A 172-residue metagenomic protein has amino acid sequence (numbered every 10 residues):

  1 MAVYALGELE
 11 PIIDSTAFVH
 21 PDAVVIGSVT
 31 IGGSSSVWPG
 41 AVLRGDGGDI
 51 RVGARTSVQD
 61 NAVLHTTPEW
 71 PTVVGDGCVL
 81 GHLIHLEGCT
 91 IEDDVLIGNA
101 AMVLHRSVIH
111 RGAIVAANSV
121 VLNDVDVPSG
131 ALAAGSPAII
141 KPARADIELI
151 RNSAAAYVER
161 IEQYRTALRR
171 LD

Functional and structural regions predicted by a protein language model:
M1-I12, D46-D49, A54, D60-A62 (+2 more regions): Glycine-rich hexapeptide-repeat left-handed beta-helix
E8, I12-S57, N61-T66: A positional/architectural concept
V79: Short proline/glycine- and basic residue-enriched helix-capping loop/turn segments at helix->loop/beta transitions
